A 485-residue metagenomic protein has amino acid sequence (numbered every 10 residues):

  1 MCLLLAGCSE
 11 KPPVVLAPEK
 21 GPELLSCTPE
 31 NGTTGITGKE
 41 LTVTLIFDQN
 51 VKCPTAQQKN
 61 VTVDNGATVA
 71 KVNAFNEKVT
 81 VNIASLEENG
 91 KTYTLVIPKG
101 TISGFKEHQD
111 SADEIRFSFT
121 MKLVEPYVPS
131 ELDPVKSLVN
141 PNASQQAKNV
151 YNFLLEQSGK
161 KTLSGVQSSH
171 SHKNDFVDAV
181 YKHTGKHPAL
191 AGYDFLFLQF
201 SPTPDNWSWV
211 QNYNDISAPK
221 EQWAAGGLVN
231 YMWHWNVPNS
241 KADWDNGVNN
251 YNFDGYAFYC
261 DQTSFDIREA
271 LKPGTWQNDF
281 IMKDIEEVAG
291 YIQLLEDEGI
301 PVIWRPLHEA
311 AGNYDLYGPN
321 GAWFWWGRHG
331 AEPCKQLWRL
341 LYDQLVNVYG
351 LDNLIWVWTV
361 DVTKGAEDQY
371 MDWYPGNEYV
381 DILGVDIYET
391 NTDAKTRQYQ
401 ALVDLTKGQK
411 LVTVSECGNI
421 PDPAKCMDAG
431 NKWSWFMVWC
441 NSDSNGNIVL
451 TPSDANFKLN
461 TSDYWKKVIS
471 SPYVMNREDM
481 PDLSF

Functional and structural regions predicted by a protein language model:
L4-G7: C-terminal motif of bacterial Sec signal peptides marking the signal peptidase cleavage site
P13-T33, K99-P126: Acidic, Ser/Thr/Gly/Pro-rich low-complexity segments and short DxT(G/T)-type signature motifs
K39-V72, G100-S103: Short, surface-exposed alpha-helix to beta-strand junction/turn motifs within ectodomains of secreted and cell-envelope
L123-L196, F200-N212, A424-K425, D479-F485: N-terminal module-boundary/linker segments of secreted carbohydrate-active enzymes
L163-S168, K410-F485: Substrate-binding cleft of secreted/luminal carbohydrate-active enzymes
V166-Q167, R305-L307, W338-D368, K410-N419: Aromatic-lined carbohydrate-recognition surfaces of secreted/lumenal glycan-active proteins
Y193, Y370-T392, W439: Aromatic- and acid-rich polysaccharide-binding/catalytic face of secreted or lumenal carbohydrate-active enzymes
S201, D205-Y342, N347, L351: Substrate-binding cleft of extracellular glycoside hydrolase catalytic domains
